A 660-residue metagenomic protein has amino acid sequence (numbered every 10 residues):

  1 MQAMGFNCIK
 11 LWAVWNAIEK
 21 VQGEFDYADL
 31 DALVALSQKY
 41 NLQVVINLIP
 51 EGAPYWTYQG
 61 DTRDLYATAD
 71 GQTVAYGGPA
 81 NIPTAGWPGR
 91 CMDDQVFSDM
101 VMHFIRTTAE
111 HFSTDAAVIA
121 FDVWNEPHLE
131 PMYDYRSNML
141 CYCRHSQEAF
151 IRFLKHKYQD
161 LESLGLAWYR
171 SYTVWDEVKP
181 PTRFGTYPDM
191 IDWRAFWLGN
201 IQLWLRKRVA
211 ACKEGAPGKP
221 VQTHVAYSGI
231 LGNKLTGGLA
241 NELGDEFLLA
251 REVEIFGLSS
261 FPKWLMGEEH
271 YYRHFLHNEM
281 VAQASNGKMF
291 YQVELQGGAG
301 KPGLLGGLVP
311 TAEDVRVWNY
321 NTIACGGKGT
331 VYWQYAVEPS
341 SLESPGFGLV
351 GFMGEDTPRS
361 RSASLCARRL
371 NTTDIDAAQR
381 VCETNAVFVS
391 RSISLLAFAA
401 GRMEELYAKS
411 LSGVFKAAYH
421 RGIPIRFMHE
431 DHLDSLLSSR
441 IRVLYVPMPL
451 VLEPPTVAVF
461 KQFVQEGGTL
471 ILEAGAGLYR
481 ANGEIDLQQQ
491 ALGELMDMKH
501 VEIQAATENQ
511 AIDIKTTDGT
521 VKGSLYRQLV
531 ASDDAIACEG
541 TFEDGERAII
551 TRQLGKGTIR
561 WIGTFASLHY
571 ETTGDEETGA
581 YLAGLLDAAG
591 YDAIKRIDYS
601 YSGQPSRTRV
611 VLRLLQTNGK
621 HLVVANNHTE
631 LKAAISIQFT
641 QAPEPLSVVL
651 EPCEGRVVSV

Functional and structural regions predicted by a protein language model:
M1-A75, R106, R208-G215: Aromatic-lined substrate-binding rim segments of carbohydrate-active enzymes
G5-N7, Q38-V44, T114-I119, A216-V221 (+6 more regions): Short, well-ordered coil/turn segments that N-cap beta-strands
W12-A28, P83-M102, T186-Q202, Y227 (+5 more regions): The substrate-binding groove and active-site-proximal loops of carbohydrate-active enzymes, especially glycoside
T68-H274, M280: Polysaccharide-binding and catalytic clefts of secreted carbohydrate-active enzymes
Q222-G413, E502-T507, A511-T516, E539-E543 (+7 more regions): Hydrophobic targeting/anchoring helices
A417-L437: A short, well-structured beta->alpha microelement
P447-V660: A conserved amphipathic helix/loop scaffold that creates a polar/acidic microenvironment used either to coordinate
